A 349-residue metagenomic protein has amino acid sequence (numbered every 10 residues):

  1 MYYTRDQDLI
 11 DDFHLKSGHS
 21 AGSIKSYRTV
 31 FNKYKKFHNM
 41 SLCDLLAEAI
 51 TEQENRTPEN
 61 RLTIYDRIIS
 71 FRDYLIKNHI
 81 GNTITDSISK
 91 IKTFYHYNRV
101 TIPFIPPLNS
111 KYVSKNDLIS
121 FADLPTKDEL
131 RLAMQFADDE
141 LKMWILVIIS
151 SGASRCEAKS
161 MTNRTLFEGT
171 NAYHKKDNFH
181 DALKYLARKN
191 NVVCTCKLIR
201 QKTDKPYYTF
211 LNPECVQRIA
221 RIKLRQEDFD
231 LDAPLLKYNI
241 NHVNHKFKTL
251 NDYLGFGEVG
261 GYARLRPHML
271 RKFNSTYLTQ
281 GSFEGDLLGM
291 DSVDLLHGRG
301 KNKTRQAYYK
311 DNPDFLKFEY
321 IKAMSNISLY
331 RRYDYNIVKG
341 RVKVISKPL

Functional and structural regions predicted by a protein language model:
D8-L118: N-terminal core-binding DNA-recognition domain of tyrosine recombinases/integrases
V113-R131, V192, K202-E214, D228-L231: DNA breakage-rejoining catalytic core of tyrosine-based enzymes
K127-C156: Basic, Lys/Arg- and aromatic-enriched nucleic-acid-binding interface segment
S160-T170, G281-N302, A307-D314: A short, basic/aromatic helix-end/turn motif that makes direct DNA contacts
M161-R218: Conserved tyrosine-mediated DNA breakage-rejoining catalytic core shared by Y-recombinases
T195, R200-R221, F229-N251, R266: C-terminal catalytic core of Y-nucleophile DNA break-rejoin enzymes
E227-A233, H245-N302: Short, basic (Lys/Arg/His-rich) helix/loop patches that form interaction surfaces in the mid-to-C-terminal regions
F315-L349: C-terminal secondary-structure termini that scaffold catalytic or DNA-interacting sites
